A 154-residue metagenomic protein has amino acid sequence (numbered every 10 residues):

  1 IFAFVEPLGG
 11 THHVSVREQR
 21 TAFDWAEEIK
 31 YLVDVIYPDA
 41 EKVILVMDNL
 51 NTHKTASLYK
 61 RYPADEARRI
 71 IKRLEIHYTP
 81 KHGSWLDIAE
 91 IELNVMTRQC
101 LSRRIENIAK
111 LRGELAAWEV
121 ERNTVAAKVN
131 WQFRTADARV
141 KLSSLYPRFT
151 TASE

Functional and structural regions predicted by a protein language model:
I1-E154: Short functional hotspots at interaction and active-site rims
